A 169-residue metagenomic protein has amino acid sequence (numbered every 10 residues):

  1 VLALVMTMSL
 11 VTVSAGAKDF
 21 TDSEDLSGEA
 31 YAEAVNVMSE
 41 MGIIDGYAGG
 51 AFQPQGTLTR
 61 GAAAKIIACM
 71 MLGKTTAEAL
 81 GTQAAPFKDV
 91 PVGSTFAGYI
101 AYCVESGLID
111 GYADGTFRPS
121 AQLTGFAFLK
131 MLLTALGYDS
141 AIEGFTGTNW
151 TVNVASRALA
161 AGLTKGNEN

Functional and structural regions predicted by a protein language model:
V1-A30, D45-G61, I67-F96, S106-F126 (+1 more regions): Feature responds to low-complexity, polar/acidic, surface-exposed segments characteristic of secreted/exported proteins
V35-I44: Mature N-terminal segment immediately following signal peptide/propeptide cleavage in secreted/periplasmic
